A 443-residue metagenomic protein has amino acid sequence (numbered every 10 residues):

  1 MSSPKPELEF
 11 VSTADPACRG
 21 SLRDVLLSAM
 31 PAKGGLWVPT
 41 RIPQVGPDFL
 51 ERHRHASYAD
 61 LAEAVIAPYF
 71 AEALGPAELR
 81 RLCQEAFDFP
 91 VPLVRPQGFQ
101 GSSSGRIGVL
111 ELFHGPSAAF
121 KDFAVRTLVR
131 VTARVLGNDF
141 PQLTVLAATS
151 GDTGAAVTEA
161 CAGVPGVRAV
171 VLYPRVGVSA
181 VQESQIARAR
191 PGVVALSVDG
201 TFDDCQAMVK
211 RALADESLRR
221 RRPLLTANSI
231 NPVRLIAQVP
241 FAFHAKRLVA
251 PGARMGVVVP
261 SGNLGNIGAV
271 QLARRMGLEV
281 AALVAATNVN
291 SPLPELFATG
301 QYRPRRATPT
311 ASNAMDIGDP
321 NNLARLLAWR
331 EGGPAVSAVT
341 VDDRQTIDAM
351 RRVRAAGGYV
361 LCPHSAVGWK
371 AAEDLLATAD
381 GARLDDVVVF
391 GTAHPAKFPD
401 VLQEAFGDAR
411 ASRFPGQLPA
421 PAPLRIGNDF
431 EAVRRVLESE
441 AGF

Functional and structural regions predicted by a protein language model:
S2-F443: PLP-dependent amino-acid enzyme catalytic core
